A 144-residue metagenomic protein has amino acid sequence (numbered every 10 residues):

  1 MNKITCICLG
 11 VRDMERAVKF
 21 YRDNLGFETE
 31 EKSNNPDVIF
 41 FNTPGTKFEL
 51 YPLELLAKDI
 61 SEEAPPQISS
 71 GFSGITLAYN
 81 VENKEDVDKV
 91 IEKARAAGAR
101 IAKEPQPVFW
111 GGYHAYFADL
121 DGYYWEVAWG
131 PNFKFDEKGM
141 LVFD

Functional and structural regions predicted by a protein language model:
M1-V18, G74-Y79, P131-D144: N-terminal beta-strand motif that seeds the catalytic metal site of vicinal oxygen chelate
I4-R12, I39-N42, E62-K93, Y113-A118: Vicinal oxygen chelate
C8-A57: Core segments of cupin and vicinal oxygen chelate
G26-K32, E82, E104-P107: Short linear motifs in intrinsically disordered
T46-F48, I75, L120, W125: Change "...and in nucleic-acid phosphodiester-cleaving endonucleases..." to "...and in nucleic-acid processing enzymes
L55, E82, G130-N132: Short coil/turn motifs at secondary-structure junctions
A57-A64, K134-E137: A short, acidic/glycine-rich surface segment
I91-D144: Vicinal oxygen chelate
